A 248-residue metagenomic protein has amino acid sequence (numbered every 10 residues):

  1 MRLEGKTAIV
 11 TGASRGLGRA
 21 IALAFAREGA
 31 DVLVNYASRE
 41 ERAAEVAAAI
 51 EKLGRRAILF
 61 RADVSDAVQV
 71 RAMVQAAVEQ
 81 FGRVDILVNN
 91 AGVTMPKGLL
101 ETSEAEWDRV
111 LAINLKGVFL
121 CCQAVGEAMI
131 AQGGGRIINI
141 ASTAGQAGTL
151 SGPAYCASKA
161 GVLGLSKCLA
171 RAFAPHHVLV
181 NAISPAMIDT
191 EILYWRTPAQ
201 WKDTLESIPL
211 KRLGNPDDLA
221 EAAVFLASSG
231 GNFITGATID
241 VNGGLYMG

Functional and structural regions predicted by a protein language model:
T7, S14-R15: Conserved glycine-rich cofactor-binding loop
G98-L99, E106-L111, L193, T204: Substrate-binding pocket helix/loop in short-chain dehydrogenase/reductase
L100, A147-A154, P175-H176, K211 (+1 more regions): Active-site loop immediately N-terminal to the catalytic Tyr-X3-Lys motif of short-chain dehydrogenase/reductase
C122, S158, S166: Active-site helix of classical SDR
E127, R171-P175, N232: Alpha-helical segment proximal to the catalytic Tyr-Lys
S142: Residue(s) in the substrate-gating loop at a strand-loop-helix junction that position the organic substrate next
A174, L179, I234-G236, N242: Short, small/polar-rich loop/turn modules that mediate ligand/substrate recognition or access, typified
